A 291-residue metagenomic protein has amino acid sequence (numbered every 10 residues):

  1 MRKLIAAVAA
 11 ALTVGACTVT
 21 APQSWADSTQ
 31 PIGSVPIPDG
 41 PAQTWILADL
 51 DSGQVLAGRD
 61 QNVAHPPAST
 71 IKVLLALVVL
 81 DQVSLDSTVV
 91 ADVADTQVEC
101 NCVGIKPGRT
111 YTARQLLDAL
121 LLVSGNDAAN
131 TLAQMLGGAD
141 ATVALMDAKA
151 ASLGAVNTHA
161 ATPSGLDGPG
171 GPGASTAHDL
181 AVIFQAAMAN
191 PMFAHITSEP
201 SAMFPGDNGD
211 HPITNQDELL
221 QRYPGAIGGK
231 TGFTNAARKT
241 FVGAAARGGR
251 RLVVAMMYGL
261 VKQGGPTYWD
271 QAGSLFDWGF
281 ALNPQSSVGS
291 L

Functional and structural regions predicted by a protein language model:
M1-A26: Secretory targeting and sorting signals
T13, T96-V98, P212: Secretory pathway export signals and precursors
P22-H178, V182, M188-P191: Active-site-adjacent loops and short helices of periplasmic peptidoglycan-processing enzymes
S28-A42, G138-L291: Penicillin-recognizing serine hydrolase domain
